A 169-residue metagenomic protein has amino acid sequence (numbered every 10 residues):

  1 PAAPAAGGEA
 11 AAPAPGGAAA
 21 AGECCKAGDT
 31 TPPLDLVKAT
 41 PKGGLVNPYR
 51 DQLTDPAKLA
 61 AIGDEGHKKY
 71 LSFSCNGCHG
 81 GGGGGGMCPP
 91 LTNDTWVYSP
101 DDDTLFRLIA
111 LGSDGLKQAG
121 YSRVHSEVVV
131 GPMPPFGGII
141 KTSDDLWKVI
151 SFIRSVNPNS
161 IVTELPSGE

Functional and structural regions predicted by a protein language model:
P1-A2: Sec-dependent N-terminal signal peptides
G8-G17, D29-L71, G168-E169: Electrostatic cytochrome c docking/interface patches
E23-K26, H79: Sequence contexts marking disulfide-bonded cysteines in secreted/extracellular proteins
T54-A57, G77-C78, T95, F106 (+1 more regions): Mature, folded catalytic cores of secreted/periplasmic enzymes
A57, H67, G80, G84-D114 (+1 more regions): Gly/Gly-Pro-rich "capping" loops immediately C-terminal to redox-active cysteine motifs in periplasmic/lumenal
A61, E65, P100-T104, D144 (+1 more regions): Extracytoplasmic/secreted proteins, especially bacterial periplasmic and envelope-associated proteins
A61, H67-P90, L111-E127, S155-E164: Periplasmic/extracellular electron-transfer cofactor-ligation site, primarily the c-type cytochrome heme-c attachment
M133-G168: C-terminal capping alpha-helices of c-type cytochrome domains
